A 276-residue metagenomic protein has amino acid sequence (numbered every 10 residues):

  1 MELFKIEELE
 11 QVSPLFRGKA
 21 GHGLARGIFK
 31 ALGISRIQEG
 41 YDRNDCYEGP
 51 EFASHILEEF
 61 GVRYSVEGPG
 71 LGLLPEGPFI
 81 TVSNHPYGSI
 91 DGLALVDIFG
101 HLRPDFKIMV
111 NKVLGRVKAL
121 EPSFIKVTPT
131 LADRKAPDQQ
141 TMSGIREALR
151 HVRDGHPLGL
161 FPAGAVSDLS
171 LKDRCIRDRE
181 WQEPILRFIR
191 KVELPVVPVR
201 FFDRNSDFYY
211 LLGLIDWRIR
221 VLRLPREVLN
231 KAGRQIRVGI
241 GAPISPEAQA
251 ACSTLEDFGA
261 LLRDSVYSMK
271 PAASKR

Functional and structural regions predicted by a protein language model:
M1-V82, G92-A94, R103-D105, E121-P122: Membrane-anchoring hydrophobic helices of lipid-metabolizing enzymes
E2-E8, T141-R276: Non-catalytic C-terminal accessory region of glycerolipid acyltransferases and related lyso-lipid remodeling enzymes
D42, I56-V62, H85, D133-Q139 (+1 more regions): Short, flexible loop segments at the rims of nucleotide/cofactor-binding pockets, characterized by
I80-V82, K126, G159-F161: Structural motif
H85-S89, V166-S167: Gly/Ser/Thr-rich loops at beta-strand to alpha-helix junctions that form or flank small-molecule/cofactor-binding
L93-F99, R174: "Short basic amphipathic alpha-helical interaction patches in structured regions
D105-T141, I145-R146: Conserved nucleotide-cofactor-binding alpha/beta core module
